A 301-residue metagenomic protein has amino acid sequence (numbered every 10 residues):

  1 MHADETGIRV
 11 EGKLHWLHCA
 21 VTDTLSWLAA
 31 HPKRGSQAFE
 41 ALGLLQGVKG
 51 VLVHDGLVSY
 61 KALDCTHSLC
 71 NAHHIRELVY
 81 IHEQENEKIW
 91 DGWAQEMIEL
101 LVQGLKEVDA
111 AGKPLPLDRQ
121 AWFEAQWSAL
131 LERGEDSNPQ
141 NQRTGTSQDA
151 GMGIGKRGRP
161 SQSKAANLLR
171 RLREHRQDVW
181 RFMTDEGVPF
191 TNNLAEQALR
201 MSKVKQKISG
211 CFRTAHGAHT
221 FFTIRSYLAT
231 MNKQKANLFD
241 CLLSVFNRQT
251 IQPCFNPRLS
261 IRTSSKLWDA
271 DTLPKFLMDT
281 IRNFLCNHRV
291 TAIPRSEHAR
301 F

Functional and structural regions predicted by a protein language model:
M1-L277, I281: Catalytic center-proximal scaffold of phosphoryl-transfer enzymes
T280, V290-A292: Compositionally biased, low-complexity segments
E297-R300: Short, intrinsically disordered C-terminal tails of secreted or membrane-associated proteins
